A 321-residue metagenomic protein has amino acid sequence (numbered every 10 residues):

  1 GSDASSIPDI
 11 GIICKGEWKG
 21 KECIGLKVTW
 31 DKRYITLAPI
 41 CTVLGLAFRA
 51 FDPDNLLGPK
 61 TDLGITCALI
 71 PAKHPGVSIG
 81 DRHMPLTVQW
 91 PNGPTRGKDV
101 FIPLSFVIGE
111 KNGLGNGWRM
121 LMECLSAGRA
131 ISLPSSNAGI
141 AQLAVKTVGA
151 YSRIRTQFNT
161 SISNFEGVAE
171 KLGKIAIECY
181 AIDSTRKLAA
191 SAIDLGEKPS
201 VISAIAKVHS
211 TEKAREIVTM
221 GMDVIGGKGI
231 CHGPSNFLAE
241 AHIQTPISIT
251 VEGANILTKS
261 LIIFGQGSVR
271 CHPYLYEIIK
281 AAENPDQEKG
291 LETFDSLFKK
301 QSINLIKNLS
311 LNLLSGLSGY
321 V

Functional and structural regions predicted by a protein language model:
G1-I13: A gly/ser-rich beta-alpha-beta helix-loop segment of oxidoreductase catalytic cores
S2-S5, K21, T36-A38, D54-G58 (+7 more regions): Short helix/loop capping segments that flank catalytic or ligand/cofactor-binding pockets
K21-S78: A short core secondary-structure module
V28-D31, D62-L63, G76-R82, R119-S135 (+3 more regions): Glycine- and acidic
P75-F101: Flexible, small-/acidic-enriched active-site or ligand-binding loops
P94-R129, V145-S163, N312-V321: A glycine-rich, basic-preceded beta-loop-alpha segment at the flavin cofactor/substrate interface of flavin-utilizing
C179-T211, R215-I230: C-terminal helix-coil-helix/basic helical segment that borders enzyme active sites and/or dimer interfaces and provides
G229-V321: Glycine-rich phosphate/cofactor-binding loops in nucleotide/flavin-utilizing enzymes
